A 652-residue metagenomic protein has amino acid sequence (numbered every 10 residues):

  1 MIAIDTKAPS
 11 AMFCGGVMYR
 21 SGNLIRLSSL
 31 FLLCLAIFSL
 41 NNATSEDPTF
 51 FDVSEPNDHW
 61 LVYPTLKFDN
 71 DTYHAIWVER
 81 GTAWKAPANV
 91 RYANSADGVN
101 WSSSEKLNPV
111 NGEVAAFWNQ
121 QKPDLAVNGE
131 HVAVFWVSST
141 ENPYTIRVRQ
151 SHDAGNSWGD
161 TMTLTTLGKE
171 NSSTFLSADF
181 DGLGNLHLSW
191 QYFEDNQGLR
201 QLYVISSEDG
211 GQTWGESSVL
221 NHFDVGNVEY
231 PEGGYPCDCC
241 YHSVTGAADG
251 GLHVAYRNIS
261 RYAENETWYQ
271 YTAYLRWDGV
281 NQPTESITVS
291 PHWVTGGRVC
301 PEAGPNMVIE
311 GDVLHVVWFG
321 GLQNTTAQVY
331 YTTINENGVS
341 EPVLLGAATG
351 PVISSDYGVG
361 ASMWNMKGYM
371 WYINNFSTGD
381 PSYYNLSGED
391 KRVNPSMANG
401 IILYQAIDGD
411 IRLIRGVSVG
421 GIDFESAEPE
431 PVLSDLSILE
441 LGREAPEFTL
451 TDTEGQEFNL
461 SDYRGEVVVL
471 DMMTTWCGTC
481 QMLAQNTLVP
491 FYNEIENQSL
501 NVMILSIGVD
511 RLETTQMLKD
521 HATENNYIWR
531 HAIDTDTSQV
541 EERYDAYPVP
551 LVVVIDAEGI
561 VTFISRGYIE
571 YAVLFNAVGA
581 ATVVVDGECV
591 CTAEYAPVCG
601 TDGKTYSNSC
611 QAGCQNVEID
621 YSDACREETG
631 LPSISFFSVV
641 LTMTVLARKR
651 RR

Functional and structural regions predicted by a protein language model:
S28-S39: Bacterial N-terminal signal peptides
T44-A427: Extracellular, repeat-based ectodomains that mediate carbohydrate processing or recognition
A427-L460: N-terminal "domain-start" segment that seeds a small globular fold
R464, M472-V489: Conserved redox-active cysteine motifs that mediate thiol-disulfide chemistry, especially di-cysteine Cys-X(1-2)-Cys
E466-V468, M473-W476, R511, P548: Short pre-active-site segment immediately N-terminal to redox-active cysteine/selenocysteine motifs in thiol-based
Q481-N525, I533-E542: Structural microenvironment flanking redox-active thiols in thiol-disulfide oxidoreductases
E524-Y527, D534-A577: Thiol/disulfide oxidoreductase modules built on the thioredoxin-like
S633-R650: A cross-kingdom C-terminal cell-surface attachment/processing module
